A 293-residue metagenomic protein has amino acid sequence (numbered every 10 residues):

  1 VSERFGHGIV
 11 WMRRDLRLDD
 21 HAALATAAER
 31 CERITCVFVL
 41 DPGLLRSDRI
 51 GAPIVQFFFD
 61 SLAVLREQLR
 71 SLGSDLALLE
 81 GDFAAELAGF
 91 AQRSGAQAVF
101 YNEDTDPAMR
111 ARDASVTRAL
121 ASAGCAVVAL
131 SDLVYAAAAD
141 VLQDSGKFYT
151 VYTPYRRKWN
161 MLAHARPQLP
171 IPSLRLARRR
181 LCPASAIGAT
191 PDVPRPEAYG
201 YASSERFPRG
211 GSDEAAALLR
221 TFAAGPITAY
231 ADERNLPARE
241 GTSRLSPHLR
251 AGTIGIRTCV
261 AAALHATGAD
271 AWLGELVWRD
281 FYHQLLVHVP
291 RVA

Functional and structural regions predicted by a protein language model:
V1-P167, G268: Trp/Phe/Arg-rich N-terminal binding region typifying the photolyase-homology
C125, G146-A293: Glycine/tryptophan-enriched, flexible segments
